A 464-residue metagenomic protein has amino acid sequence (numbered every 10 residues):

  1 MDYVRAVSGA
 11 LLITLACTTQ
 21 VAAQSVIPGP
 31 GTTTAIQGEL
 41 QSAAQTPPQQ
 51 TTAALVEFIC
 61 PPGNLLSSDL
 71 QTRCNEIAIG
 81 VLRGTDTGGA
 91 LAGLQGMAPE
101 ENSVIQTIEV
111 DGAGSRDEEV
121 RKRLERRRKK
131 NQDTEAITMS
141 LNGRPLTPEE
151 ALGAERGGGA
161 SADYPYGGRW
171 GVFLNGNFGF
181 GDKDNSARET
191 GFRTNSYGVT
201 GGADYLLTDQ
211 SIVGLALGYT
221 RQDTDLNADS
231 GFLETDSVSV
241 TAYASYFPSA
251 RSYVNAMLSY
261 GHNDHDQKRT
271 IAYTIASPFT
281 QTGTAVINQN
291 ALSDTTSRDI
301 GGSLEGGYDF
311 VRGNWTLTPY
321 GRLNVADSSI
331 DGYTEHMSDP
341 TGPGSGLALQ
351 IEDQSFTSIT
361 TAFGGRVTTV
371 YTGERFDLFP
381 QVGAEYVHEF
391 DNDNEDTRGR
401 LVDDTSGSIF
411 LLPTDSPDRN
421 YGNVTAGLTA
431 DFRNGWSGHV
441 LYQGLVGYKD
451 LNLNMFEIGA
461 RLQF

Functional and structural regions predicted by a protein language model:
M1-S8: Bacterial N-terminal signal peptides that target proteins for export
R5, C17-A23: Sec/Tat signal peptide C-region and signal peptidase I cleavage site
S25, R156-G158, L207, A272-Y273 (+5 more regions): Low-complexity repeat regions of mature extracellularly deployed or surface/particle-associated proteins
S25-I77, G88-G89, G171-A187: Short glycine/proline- and aromatic-enriched beta-strand/turn motifs that initiate or cap beta-hairpins
G80-R312, H439-Q463: Outer membrane beta-barrel translocator domains of Type V secretion systems
S186-N195, T224-G231, D264-T296, S329-T357 (+1 more regions): Solvent-exposed, glycine/polar-rich loop segments of beta-barrel outer-membrane systems
Q281, V286, R298-V311, T316-T318 (+4 more regions): Outer-membrane beta-barrel porins/channels
H336, L347-F464: Outer membrane beta-barrel transmembrane domains
